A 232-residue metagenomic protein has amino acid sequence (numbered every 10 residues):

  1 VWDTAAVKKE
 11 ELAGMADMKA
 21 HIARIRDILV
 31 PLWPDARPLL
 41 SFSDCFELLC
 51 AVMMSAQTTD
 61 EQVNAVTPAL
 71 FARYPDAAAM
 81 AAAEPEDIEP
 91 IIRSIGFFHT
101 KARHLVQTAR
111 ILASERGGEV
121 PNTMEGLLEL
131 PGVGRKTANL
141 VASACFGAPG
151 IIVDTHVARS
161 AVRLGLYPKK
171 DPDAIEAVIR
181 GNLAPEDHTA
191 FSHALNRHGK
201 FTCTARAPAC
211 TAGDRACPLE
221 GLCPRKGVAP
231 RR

Functional and structural regions predicted by a protein language model:
E10-R232: Catalytic cores of DNA base-excision repair glycosylases
